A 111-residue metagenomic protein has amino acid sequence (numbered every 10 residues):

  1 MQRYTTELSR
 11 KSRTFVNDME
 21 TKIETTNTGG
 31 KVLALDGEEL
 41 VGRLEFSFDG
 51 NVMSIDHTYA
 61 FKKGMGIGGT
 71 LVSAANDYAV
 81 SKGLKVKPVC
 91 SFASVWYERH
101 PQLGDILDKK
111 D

Functional and structural regions predicted by a protein language model:
Q2-D18: Short, Lys/Arg-enriched N-terminal segments with co-localized hydrophobic residues within the first ~10-30 amino acids
F15-G29: Active-site rim helix/loop that mediates acceptor-substrate recognition in acyltransferases
N27-G30, L44-V52: A conserved beta-strand-loop-helix scaffold within acyl/acetyltransferase catalytic domains
G30-V41: Conserved beta-hairpin
H57-G64: A short, internal acetyl-CoA/4′-phosphopantetheine-binding micro-motif in the GNAT/acyltransferase core
M65-D77: Conserved acetyl-CoA-binding loop-helix of GNAT-fold acetyltransferases
Y78, K82-K109: C-terminal structural segments of small proteins and small subunits
